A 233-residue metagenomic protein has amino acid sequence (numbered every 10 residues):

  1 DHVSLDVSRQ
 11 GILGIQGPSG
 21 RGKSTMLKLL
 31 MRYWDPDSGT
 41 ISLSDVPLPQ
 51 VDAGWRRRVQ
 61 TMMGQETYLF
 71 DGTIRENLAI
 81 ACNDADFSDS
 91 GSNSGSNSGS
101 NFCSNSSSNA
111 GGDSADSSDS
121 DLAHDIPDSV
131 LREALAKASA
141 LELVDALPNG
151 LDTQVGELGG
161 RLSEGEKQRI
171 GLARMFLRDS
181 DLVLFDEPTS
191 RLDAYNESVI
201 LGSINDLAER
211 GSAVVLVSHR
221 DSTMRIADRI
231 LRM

Functional and structural regions predicted by a protein language model:
L5-V7, W55: Conserved hydrophobic segment flanking the Walker A/P-loop of ABC-type ATPase nucleotide-binding domains
L13-G14, M62: Short beta-strand immediately N-terminal to the Walker A/P-loop
Q16-P18: The feature captures the beta-strand-to-loop junction immediately N-terminal to the Walker
T25, T61, E66, N77 (+2 more regions): ABC-family ATPase nucleotide-binding domain "signature/switch" substructure
M31: Helix-to-loop junction immediately C-terminal to a conserved catalytic motif
G39-P47, R56: Conserved ABC transporter NBD signature motif
T40, Q50, R75-D89, D116-G156 (+2 more regions): ABC ATPase nucleotide-binding domain helical subdomain, centered on the C-loop/LSGGQ "ABC signature"
R58, D71-N77: Short coil-to-helix segment of the ABC ATPase nucleotide-binding domain corresponding to the Q-loop/switch region
